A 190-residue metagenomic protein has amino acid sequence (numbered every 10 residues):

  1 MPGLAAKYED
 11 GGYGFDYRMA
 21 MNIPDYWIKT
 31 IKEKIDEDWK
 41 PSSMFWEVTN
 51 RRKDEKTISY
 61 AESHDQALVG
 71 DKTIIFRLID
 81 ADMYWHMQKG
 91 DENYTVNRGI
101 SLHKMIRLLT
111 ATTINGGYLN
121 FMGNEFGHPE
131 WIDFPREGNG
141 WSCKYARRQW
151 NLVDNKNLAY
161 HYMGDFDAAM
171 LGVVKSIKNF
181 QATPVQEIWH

Functional and structural regions predicted by a protein language model:
M1-E137, C143, G172-H190: Conserved alpha/beta catalytic core and glycan-binding cleft of carbohydrate-active enzymes
A146-E187: Aromatic- and carboxylate-lined catalytic core of secreted/periplasmic carbohydrate-active enzymes
